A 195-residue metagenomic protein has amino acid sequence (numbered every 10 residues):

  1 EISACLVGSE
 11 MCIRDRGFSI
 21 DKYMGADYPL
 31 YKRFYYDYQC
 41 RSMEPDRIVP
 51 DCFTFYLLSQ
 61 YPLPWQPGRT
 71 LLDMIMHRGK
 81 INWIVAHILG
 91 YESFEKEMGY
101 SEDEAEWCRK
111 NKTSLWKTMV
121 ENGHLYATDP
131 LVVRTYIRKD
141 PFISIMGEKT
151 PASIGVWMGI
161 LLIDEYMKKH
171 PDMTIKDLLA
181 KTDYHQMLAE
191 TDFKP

Functional and structural regions predicted by a protein language model:
E1-I13: Short, small-residue-biased leader/transition segments that mark boundaries at the very start of proteins
C5-G8, G79, G155: Glycine-centered flexibility sites
V7, E95-G99, M173-L179: Surface-exposed patches in mature extracellular/periplasmic domains of secreted proteins
G8-E10, E104-C108, H185-Q186: Amphipathic alpha-helical surface "interface" segments used for docking/oligomerization or membrane association within
R14-Q39: Active-site scaffold of zinc-dependent metalloenzymes
R16-I20, I84, M119, Y136 (+2 more regions): Generic structural hydrophobic/aromatic packing signal, biased to beta-strands
Y35-K149: Flexible, glycine-rich surface segments
Y126-P195: C-terminal soluble interaction/assembly domains
